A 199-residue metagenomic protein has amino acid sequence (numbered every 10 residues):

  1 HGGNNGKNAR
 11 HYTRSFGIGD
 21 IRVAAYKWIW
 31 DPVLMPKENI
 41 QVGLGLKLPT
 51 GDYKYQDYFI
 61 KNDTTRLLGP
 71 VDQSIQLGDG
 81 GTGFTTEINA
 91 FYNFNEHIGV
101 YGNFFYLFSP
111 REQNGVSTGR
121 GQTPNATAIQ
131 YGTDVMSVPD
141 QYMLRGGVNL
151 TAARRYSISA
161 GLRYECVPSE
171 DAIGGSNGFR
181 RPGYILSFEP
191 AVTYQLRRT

Functional and structural regions predicted by a protein language model:
H1, I40-L48, G102-F108, A160-Y164 (+1 more regions): Transmembrane beta-barrel strands of outer-membrane/channel proteins
G2-N4, K37, Y53-K61, E112-G121 (+1 more regions): Outer-membrane beta-barrel translocator domains and adjoining extracellular loop/strand segments of Gram-negative
G6-T13, V71-Q76, I129-D134, I173-F179: Extracellular loop and loop/strand-boundary signature of outer-membrane beta-barrel proteins
S15-I21, E38, G80-F84, M136-L144 (+1 more regions): Residues that define the transmembrane beta-barrel architecture of outer-membrane proteins
D20, I29, L46-D52, Y106-P110 (+2 more regions): Transmembrane beta-strands of outer-membrane beta-barrel pores
K27-I29, L46, I88, Y92 (+2 more regions): Residue-level signature of outer-membrane beta-barrel architecture
D31-I40, Y53-Q56, E96-H97, R155: Short loop/turn motifs that connect adjacent beta-strands in outer-membrane beta-barrel proteins
Q113-T199: Outer membrane beta-barrel transmembrane domains
